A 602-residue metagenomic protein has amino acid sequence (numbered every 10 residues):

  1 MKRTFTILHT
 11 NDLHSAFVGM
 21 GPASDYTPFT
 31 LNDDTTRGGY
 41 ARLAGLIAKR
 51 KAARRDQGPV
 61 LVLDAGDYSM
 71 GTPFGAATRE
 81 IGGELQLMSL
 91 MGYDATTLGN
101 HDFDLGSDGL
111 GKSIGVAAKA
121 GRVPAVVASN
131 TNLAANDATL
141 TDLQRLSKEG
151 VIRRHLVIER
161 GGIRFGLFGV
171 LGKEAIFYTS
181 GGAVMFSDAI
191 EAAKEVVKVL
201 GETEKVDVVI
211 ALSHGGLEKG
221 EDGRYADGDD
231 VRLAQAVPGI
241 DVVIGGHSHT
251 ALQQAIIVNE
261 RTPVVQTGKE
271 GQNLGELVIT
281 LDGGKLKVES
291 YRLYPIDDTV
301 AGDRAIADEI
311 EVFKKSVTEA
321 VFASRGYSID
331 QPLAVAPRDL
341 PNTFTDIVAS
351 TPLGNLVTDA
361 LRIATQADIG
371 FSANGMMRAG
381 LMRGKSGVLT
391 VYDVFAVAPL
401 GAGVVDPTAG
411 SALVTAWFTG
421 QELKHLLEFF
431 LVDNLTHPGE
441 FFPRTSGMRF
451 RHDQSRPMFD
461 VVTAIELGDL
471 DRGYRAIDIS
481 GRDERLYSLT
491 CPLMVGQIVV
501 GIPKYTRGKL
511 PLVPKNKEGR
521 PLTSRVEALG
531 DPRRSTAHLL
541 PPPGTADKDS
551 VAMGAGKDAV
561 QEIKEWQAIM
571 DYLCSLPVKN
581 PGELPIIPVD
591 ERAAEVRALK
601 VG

Functional and structural regions predicted by a protein language model:
M1-T299, V348, L353-A360, N434: Acidic, metal/ion-coordinating pockets
R3-L46, L90, Y178-V184, G268-G602: Catalytic centers of hydrolytic enzymes
